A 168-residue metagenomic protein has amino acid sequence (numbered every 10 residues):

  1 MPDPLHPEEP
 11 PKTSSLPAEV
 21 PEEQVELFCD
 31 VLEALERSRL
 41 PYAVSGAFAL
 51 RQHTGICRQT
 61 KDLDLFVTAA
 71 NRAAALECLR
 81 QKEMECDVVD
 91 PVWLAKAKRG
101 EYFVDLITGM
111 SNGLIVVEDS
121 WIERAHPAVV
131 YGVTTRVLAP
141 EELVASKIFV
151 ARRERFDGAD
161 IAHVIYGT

Functional and structural regions predicted by a protein language model:
M1-T168: Compositionally biased terminal segments of proteins
